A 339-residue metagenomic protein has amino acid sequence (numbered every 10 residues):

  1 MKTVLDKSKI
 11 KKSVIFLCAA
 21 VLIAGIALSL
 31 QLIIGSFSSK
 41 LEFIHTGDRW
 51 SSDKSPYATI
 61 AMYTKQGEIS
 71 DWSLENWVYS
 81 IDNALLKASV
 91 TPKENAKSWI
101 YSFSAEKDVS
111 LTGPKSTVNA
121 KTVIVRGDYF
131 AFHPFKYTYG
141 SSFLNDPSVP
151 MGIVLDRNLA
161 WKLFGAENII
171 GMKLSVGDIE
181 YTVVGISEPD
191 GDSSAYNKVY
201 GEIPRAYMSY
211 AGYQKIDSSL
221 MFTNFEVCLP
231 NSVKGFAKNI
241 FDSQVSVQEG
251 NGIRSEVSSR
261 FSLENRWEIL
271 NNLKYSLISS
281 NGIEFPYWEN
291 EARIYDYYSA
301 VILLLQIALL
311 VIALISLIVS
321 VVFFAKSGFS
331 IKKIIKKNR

Functional and structural regions predicted by a protein language model:
M1-I10, I331-R339: N-terminal Lys/Arg-rich, disordered targeting/topogenic segments
K2-T46: Hydrophobic secretory-pathway targeting helix
I33-E106: Membrane-proximal extracellular/periplasmic loop immediately following the first transmembrane helix
N95-S142, D146-P147: The feature marks short, hydrophobic/small-residue-biased sequence motifs that occur predominantly
T122, M151-G152, K173: A residue-level structural signature of the nucleotidyltransferase/glycosyltransferase Rossmann-like core
D128-Y137, L155-D296: Mid-to-C-terminal secondary-structure elements that act as membrane-proximal/extracytoplasmic interface segments
Y295-I315: N-terminal membrane-entry
I312-R339: Juxtamembrane interface at the cytosolic side of transmembrane helices
